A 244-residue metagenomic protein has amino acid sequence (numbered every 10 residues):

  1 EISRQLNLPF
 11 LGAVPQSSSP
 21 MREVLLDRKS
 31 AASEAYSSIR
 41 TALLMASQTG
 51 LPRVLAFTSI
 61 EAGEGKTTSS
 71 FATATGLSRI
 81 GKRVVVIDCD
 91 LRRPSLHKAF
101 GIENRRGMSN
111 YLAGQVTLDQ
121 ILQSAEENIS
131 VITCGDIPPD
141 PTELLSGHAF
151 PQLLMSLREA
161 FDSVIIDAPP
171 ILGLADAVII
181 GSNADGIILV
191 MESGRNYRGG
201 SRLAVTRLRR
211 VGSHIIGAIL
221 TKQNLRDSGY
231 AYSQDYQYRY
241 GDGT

Functional and structural regions predicted by a protein language model:
E1-R83, C89-S109, D119, P139-E143 (+3 more regions): Short boundary/hinge segments that flank catalytic cores
R4-F10, S182-L189: Gly/Ser-rich helix-loop-strand patches that form or flank binding pockets for ribonucleotide-derived cofactors
Q5, I80, G114, A125-N128 (+3 more regions): Structured helix-beta-strand junction loops
T67, D88, D167, D185: Conserved G/P- and acidic residue-centered "switch" motifs that form tight phosphate/ATP-binding loops in soluble
L112-P138: Nucleotide-state-sensitive switch-loop elements of NTP-binding domains
D136-A175, G181: Phosphate-binding/switch loop-helix module in NTP-utilizing enzymes
S163, G186-L189, G217: Well-ordered beta-strand positions
I171-G173, A184-R202: Conserved Switch II/interswitch segment of TRAFAC-class P-loop GTPases
